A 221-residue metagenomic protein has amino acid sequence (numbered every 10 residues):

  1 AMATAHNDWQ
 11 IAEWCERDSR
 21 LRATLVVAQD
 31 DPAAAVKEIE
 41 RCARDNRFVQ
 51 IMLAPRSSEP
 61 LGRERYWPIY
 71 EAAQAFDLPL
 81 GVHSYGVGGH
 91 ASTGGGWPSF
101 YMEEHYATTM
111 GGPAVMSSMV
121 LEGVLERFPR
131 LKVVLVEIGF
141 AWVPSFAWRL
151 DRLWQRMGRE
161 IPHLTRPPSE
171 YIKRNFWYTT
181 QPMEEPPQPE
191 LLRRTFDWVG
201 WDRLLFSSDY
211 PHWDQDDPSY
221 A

Functional and structural regions predicted by a protein language model:
A1, L150-L153, Y171-K173, Y210 (+1 more regions): Generic hydrophobic, helix-prone segments enriched in Leu/Val/Ile
A1, N7-C15: Ligand-binding pocket scaffold of soluble enzyme catalytic domains
A1-M2, G112, V124, S219-A221: Proteins with a high burden of low-complexity, intrinsically disordered sequence enriched in S/T/G/P/A and R, requiring
T4-A5, R22: Glycine-rich active-site/cofactor-binding loop and its immediate structural neighborhood
W14, D18-R22, V27, P32-A33 (+2 more regions): Catalytic pocket-lining loop regions of alpha/beta-barrel enzymes, especially the amidohydrolase/enolase/GH5 lineages
W201-A221: His/Asp/Glu-enriched, well-ordered alpha-helical/loop segment that forms or immediately abuts the divalent-metal
